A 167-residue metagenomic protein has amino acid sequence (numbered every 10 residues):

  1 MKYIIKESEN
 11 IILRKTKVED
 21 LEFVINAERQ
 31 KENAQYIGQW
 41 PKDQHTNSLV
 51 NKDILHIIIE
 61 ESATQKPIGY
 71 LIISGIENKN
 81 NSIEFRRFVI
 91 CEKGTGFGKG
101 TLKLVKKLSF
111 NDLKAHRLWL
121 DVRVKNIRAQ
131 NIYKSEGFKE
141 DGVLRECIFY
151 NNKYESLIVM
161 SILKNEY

Functional and structural regions predicted by a protein language model:
M1-E19, I158, K164-Y167: Conserved N-terminal entry element of GNAT/NAT acetyltransferase domains
K15-E19, I25-K93, L108, D112-L113 (+1 more regions): Acetyl-CoA-dependent GNAT
Q65-G69, R128, Y154: Glycine-rich acetyl-CoA-binding "A-motif" of GNAT/NAT acetyltransferases
T95-L108, Q130-S135: Conserved acetyl-CoA-binding loop-helix of GNAT-fold acetyltransferases
D112-D121: Conserved GNAT acetyl-CoA-binding A-motif
L120-Q130, C147-K153: Conserved beta-strand-loop-alpha-helix junction that forms the acyl-donor binding cleft
Y133, F138, M160: Conserved active-site tyrosine of GNAT-family acetyltransferases
